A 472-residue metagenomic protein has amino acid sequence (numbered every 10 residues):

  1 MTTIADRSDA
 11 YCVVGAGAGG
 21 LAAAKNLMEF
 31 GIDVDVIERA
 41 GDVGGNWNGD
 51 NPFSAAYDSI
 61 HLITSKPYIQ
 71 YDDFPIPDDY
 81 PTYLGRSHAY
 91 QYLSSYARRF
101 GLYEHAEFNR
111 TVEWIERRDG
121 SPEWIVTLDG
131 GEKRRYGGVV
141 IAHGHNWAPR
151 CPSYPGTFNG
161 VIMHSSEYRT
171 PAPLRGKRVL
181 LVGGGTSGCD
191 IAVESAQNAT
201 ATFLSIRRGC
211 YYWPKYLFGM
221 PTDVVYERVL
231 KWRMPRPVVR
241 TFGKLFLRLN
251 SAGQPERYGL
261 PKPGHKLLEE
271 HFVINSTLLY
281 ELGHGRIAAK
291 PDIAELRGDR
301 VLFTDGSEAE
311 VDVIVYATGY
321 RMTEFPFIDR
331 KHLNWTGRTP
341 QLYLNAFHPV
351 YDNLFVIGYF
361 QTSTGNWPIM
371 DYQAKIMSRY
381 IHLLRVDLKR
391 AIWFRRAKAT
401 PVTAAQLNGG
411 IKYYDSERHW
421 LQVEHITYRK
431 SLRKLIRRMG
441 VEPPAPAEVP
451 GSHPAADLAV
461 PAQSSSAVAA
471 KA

Functional and structural regions predicted by a protein language model:
T2-S59, P75-Y216, W232-K389, Y413-A472: Flavin (primarily FAD) cofactor-binding/catalytic cores of flavoenzymes
H61-S65: Flexible "cap/lid" subdomain of the alpha/beta-hydrolase fold that forms the substrate-access gate
Y68-I69: Active-site segment of extracytoplasmic enzymes that catalyze sulfate/phosphate-ester chemistry
I206-C210, M220-E227: FAD-dependent flavoprotein oxygenase/oxidase catalytic domain
D387-A404: The conserved 3'-phosphoadenosine-5'-phosphosulfate
A404-S416: Glycine-rich phosphate/pyrophosphate-binding loop and the adjoining helix
